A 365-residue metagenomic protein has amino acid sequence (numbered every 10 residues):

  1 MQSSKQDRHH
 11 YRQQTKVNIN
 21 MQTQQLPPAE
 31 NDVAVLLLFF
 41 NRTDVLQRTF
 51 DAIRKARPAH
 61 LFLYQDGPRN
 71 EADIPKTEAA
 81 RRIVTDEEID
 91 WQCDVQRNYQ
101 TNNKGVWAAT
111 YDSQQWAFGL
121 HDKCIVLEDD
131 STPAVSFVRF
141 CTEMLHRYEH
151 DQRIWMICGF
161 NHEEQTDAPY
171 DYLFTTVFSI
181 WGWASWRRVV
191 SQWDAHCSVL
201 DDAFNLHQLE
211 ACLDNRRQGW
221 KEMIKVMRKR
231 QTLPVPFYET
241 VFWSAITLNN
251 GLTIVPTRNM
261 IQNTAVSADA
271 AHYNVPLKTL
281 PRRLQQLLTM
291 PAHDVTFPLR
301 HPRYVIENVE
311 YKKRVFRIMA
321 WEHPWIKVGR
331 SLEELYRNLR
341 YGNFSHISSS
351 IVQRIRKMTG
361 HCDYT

Functional and structural regions predicted by a protein language model:
S4: Zn-dependent metallo-beta-lactamase
D7-Y11, N18: Intrinsic-disorder-associated, low-complexity terminal segments enriched in Asp/Asn/His/Tyr and depleted of Lys/Arg
Q13-Q14, L46: Intrinsically disordered low-complexity regions specifically enriched for long asparagine
N20-V126, S131-T365: Peripheral/terminal regions associated with large enzymatic or DNA-binding modules
